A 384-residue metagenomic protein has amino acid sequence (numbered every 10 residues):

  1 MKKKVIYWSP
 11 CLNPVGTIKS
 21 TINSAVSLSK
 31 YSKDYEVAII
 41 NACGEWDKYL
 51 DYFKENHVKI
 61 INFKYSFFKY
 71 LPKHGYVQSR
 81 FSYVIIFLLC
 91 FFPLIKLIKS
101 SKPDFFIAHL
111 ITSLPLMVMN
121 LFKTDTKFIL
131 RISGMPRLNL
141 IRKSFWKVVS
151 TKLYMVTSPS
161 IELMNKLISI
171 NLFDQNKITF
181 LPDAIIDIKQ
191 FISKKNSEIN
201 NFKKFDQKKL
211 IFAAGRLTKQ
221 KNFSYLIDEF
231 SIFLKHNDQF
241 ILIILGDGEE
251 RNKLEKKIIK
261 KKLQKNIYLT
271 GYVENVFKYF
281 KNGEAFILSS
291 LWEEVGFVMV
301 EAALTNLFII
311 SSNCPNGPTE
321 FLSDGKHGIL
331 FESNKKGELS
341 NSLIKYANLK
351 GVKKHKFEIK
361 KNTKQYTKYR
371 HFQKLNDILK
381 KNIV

Functional and structural regions predicted by a protein language model:
Y7-V15, K19, S27-F81, N171 (+1 more regions): N-terminal strand-loop element at the rim of the active site of nucleotide-sugar-dependent glycosyltransferases
V15-V26, K209-I232, E249-E255, F297 (+1 more regions): A conserved mid-protein helix/loop that constitutes part of the nucleotide-sugar donor-binding site
Q78-S82, F128-S158, L172-F173: A conserved, positively charged/aromatic
F87-C90, A108-L114, I132: Short His-centered aromatic/hydrophobic patch
L140-I141, I168-S169, N176, A184-F202 (+1 more regions): Acidic anion/phosphate-binding donor-loop and adjacent secondary structure in glycosyltransferase catalytic cores
Y272, L291: Aromatic "clamp/platform" in nucleotide-sugar-dependent glycosyltransferases that forms part of the donor/acceptor
F308-S312: Short hydrophobic beta-strand element within catalytic cores of glycosyltransferases and related nucleotide-activated
S323-G325, I329-K336, I344-K350: Conserved acidic donor-binding segment of nucleotide-sugar-dependent glycosyltransferases
